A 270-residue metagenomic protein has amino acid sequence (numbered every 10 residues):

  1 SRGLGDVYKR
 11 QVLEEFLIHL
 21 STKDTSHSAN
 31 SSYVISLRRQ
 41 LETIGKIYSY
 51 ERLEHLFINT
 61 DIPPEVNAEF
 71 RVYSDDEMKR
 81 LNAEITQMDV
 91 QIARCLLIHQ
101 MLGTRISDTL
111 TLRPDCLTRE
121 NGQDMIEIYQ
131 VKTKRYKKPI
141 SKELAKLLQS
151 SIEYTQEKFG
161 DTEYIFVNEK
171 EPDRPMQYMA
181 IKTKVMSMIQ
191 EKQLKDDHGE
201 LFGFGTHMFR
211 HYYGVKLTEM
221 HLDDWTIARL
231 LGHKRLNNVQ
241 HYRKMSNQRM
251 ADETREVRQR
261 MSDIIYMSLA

Functional and structural regions predicted by a protein language model:
G3-Y8: Short, small-residue-biased leader/transition segments that mark boundaries at the very start of proteins
T25-L56, T104-S107: N-terminal DNA-binding recognition helix of tyrosine site-specific recombinases/integrases
V34, R38-I47, E120, V131-P175 (+2 more regions): Basic, alpha-helical nucleic-acid-contacting "clamp/cap" segments
D76-I106, R210: Basic, Lys/Arg- and aromatic-enriched nucleic-acid-binding interface segment
I92, K182-W225: Short, basic (Lys/Arg/His-rich) helix/loop patches that form interaction surfaces in the mid-to-C-terminal regions
D108-L110, G214, H221-H233: Active-site-proximal segment of tyrosine recombinases
Y129-K134, L231-Q259: Catalytic-site neighborhood detector that most strongly recognizes the C-terminal catalytic loop/helix of tyrosine
T183-L194, K244-A270: Acidic, low-complexity interaction regions
